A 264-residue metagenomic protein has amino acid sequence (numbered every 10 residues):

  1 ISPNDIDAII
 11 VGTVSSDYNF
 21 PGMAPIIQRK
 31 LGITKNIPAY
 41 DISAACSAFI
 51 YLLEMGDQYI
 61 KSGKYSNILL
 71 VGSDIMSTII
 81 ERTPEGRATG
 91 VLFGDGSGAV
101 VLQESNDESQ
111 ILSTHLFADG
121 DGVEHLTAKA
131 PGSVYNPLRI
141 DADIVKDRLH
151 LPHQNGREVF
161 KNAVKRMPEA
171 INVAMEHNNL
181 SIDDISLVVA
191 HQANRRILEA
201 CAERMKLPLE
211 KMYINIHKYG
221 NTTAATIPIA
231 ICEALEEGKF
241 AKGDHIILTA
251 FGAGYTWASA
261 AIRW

Functional and structural regions predicted by a protein language model:
I1-D7, E169-S186, A234-K239: Phosphate/pyrophosphate-binding loops at sites that engage ATP/ADP/AMP, CoA/4′-phosphopantetheine, polyphosphate
I6-I9, I27, L52, G72 (+6 more regions): Buried hydrophobic positions in well-ordered alpha/beta secondary-structure cores of metabolic enzymes
G12-D17, A44-F49, G72-S77, F117-D119 (+3 more regions): Acidic, glycine-rich active-site loops and adjacent beta-strand->loop/helix elements that engage anionic groups
V14-N67, A202-I231: Conserved catalytic cysteine-centered active-site region of acyl-thioester-dependent Claisen-condensing enzymes
K61-S97: Flexible, glycine-rich active-site loops centered on histidine and acidic residues that chelate a metal or position
P84-K161, K165, E169, W264: Condensing-enzyme catalytic core mediating Claisen C-C bond formation in acyl metabolism
A163-P168, I182, S186-M205: Active-site pocket-lining segment
I229-T249, A258-W264: Catalytic phosphate/nucleotide-handling subdomain of diverse soluble enzymes
